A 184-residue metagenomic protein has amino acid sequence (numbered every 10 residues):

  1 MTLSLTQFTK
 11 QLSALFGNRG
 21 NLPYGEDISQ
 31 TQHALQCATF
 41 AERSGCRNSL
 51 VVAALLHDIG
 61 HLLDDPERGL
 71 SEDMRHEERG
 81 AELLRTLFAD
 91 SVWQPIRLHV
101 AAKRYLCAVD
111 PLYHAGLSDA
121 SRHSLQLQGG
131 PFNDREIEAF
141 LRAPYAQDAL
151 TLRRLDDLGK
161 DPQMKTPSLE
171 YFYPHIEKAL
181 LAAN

Functional and structural regions predicted by a protein language model:
M1-N184: Metal-dependent phosphohydrolase cores
